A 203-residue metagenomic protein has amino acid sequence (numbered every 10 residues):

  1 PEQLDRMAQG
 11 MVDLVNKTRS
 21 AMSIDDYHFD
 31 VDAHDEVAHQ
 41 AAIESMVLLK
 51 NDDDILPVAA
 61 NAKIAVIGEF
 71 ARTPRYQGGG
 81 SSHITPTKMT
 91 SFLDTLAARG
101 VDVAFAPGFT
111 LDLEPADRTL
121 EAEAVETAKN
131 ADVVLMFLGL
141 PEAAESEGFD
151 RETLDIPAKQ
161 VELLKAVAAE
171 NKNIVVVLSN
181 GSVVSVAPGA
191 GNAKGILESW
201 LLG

Functional and structural regions predicted by a protein language model:
P1, D13, D32, E36-G203: C-terminal non-catalytic regions of proteins with extracellular/luminal or membrane-system context
P1-A21: Long, well-ordered, tryptophan-enriched scaffold segments
S20-H34: Flexible, acidic loop-helix segments that line cofactor/substrate-binding pockets
